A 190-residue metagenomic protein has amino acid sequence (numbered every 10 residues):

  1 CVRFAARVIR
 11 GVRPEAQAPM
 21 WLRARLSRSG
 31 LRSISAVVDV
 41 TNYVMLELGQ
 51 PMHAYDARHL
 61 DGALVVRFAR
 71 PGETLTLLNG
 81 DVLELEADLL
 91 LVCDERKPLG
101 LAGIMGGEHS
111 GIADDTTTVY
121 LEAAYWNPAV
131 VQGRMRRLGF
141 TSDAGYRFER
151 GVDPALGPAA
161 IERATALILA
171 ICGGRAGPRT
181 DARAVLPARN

Functional and structural regions predicted by a protein language model:
C1-N190: RNA/tRNA-interacting regions in translation and RNA-turnover enzymes
